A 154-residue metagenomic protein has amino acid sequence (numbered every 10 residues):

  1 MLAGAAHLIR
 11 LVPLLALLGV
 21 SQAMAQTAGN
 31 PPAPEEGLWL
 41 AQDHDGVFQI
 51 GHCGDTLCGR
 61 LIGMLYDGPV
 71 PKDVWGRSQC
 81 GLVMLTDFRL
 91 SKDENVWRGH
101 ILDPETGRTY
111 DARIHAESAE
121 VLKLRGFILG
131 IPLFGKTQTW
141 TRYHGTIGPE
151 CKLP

Functional and structural regions predicted by a protein language model:
M1-V12: Bacterial N-terminal signal peptides that target proteins for export
L2-G4, D45-I50, G145-P154: Short amphipathic alpha-helical segments with coiled-coil-like heptad repeat character
R10-S21: Bacterial N-terminal signal peptides
Q26-L38: N-terminal helix-cap/turn-to-beta initiation motif at the start of protein domains
E35-E36, Q42-A112: Central antiparallel beta-sheet cores of small beta-barrel/beta-sandwich binding domains
D103-E120, R125-F127: Acidic, glycine-rich flexible loop segments
L129-P154: Edge beta-strand at a domain terminus
